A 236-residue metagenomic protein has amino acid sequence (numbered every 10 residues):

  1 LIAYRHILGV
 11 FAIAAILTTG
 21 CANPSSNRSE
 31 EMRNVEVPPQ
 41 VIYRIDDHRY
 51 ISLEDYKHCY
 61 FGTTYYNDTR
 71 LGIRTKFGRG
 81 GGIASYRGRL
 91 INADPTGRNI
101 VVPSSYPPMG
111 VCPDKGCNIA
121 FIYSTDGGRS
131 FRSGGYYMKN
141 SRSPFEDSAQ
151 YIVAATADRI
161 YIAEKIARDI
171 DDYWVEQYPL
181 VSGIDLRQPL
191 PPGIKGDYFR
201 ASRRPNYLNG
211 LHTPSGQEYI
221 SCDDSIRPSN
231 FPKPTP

Functional and structural regions predicted by a protein language model:
L17-G20: C-terminal motif of bacterial Sec signal peptides marking the signal peptidase cleavage site
A22-P24: Bacterial signal peptide processing site
E30-Y65: Beta-strand-rich domains and repeat architectures in extracellular enzymes and scaffolds, especially beta-propellers
E36-V41, I83-A93, M138-A154: Repeated scaffold domains used in trafficking and secretory/extracellular systems, primarily beta-propellers
Y43-K57, P95-D114, A149-A167: Short beta-strand elements that form the blades of beta-propeller/WD-repeat-like and other beta-sheet-rich scaffold
C59-Y65, P108-F121, A163-D185: Structural motif
N67, F121-S133, T156, A163 (+1 more regions): Conserved Ser/Thr-centered positions that define the repeating blades of beta-propeller domains
G135-S182: Short aromatic loop motif centered on NTY/YTY
